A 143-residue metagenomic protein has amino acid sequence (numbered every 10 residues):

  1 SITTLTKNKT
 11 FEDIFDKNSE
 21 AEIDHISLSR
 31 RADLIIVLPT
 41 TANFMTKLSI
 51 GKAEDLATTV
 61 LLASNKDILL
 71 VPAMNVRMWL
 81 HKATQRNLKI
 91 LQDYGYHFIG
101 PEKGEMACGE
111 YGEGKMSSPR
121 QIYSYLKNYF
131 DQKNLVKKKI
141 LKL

Functional and structural regions predicted by a protein language model:
S1-I68, V76-L141: A cross-family phosphate/adenosyl-ligand binding-site feature
A73: Cofactor-binding loop segments of dinucleotide-utilizing enzymes, especially the Rossmann-like FAD- and NAD(P)+-binding
